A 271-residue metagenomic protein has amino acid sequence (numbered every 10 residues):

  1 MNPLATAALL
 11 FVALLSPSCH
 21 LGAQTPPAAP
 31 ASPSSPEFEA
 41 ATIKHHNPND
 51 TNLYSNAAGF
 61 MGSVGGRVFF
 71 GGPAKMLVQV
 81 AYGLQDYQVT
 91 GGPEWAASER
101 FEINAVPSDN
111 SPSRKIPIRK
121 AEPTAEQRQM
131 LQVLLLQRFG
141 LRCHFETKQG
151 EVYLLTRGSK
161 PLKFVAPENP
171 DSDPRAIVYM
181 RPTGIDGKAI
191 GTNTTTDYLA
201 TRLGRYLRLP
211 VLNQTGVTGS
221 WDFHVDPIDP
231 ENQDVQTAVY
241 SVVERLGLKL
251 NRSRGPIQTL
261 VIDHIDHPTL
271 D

Functional and structural regions predicted by a protein language model:
N2-D271: Beta-strand-rich assembly/attachment modules of structural machines
